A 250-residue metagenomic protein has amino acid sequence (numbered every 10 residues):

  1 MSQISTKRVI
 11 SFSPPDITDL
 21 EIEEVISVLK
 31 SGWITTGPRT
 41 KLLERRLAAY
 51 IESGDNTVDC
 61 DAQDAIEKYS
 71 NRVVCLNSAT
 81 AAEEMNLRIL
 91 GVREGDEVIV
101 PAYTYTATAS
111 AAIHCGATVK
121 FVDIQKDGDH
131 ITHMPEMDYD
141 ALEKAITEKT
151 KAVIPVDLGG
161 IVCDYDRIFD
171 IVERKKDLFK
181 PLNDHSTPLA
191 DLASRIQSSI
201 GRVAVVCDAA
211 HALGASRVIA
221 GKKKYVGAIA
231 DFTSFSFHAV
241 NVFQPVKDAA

Functional and structural regions predicted by a protein language model:
M1-P38: N-terminal "arm"/small-domain region of PLP-dependent enzymes with the aminotransferase-like
I17, A81, Y105, L158-G160 (+2 more regions): Short, solvent-exposed loop/turn segments at secondary-structure junctions
G37-E97, A111-C115, F121, K176-D177 (+1 more regions): Phosphate-binding glycine-rich loop
R88-A209: PLP-dependent aminotransferase-like
S194-V246: Conserved active-site segment immediately N-terminal to the catalytic lysine that forms the internal aldimine
